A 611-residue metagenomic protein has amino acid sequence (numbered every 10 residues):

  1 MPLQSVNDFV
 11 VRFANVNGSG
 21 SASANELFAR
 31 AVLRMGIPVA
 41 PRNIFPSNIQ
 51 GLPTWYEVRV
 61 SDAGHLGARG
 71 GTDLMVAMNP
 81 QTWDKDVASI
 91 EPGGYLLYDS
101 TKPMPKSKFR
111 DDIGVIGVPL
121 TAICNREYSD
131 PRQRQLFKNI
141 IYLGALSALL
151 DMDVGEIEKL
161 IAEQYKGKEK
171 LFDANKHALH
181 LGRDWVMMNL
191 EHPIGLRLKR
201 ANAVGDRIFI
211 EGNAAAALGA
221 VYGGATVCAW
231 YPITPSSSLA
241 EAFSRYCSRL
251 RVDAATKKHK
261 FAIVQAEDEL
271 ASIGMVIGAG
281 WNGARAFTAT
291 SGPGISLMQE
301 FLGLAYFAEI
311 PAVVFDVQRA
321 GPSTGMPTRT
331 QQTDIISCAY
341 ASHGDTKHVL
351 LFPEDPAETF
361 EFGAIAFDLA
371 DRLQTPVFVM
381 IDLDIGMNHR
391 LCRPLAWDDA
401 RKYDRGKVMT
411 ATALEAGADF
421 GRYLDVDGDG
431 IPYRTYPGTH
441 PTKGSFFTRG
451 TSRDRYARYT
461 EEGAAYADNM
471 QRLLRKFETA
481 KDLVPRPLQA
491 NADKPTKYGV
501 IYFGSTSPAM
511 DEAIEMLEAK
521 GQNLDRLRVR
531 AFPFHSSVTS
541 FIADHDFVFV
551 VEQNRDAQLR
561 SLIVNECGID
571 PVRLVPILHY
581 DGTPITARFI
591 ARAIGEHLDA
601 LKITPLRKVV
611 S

Functional and structural regions predicted by a protein language model:
M1-G223, V227-A229: Active-site cofactor/cluster-binding pocket
S5-I90, V227, T234-Y340, V349-A370 (+1 more regions): Thiamine diphosphate
D8, C124, Y165, E191-G205 (+6 more regions): Gly-rich Lys/Arg/Thr-decorated short loops/hinges at beta-loop-alpha junctions or inter-strand turns that position
P46-I49, P103-K106, I123-C124, S237 (+6 more regions): Short gly/pro/ser/thr-enriched loop/turn and capping motifs at secondary-structure boundaries
E57-S61, M78-N79, V115-G117, E127 (+14 more regions): Metallocofactor- and cofactor-centric catalytic cores in central/energy metabolism, strongly enriched
A77, V118, L143, E163 (+4 more regions): Conserved thiamine diphosphate
I90-L96, D112-I113, F261, I310 (+2 more regions): A short helix->loop->beta-strand "cap" motif at the edges of active sites that frequently abuts
F209-A217, V221-G223, F362, F367-S611: Flexible, low-complexity linker and terminal segments
